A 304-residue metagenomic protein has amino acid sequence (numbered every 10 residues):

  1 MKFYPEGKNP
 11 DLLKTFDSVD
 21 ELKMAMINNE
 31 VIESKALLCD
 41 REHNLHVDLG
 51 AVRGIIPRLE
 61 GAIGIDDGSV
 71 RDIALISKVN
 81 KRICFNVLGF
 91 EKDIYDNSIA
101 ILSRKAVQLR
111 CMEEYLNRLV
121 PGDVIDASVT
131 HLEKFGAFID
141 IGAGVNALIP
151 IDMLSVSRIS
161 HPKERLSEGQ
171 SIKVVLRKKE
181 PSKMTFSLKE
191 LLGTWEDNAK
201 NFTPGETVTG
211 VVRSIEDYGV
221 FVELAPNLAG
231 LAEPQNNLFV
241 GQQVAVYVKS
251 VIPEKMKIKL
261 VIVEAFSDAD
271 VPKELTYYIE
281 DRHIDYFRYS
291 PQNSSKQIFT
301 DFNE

Functional and structural regions predicted by a protein language model:
M1-L49, V70-I99, D126, K134 (+3 more regions): OB-fold/S1-family RNA-binding modules
T15-A25, E60-V70, R104, Q108-C111 (+1 more regions): Short N-terminal signal/transit or membrane-insertion segments and the immediately adjacent low-complexity/disordered
D20-L22, R110-L119, E190-G205, D270-Y278: DE-rich acidic low-complexity regions and acidic surface loops
H46-G50, I55-L59, A100-K105, F138-G142 (+5 more regions): Short, acidic/hydrophobic/Gly-rich beta-strand patch recurrent on exposed beta strands that often constitutes part
R53-S77, L109-Y115, L119-V120, N146-E168 (+2 more regions): A cross-kingdom feature marking solvent-exposed beta-strand/loop segments within repeated, beta-rich binding/scaffold
G54, A62-I63, I83, G89-Y95 (+1 more regions): A short acidic, glycine/proline-enriched capping/turn motif at secondary-structure boundaries, especially helix N-cap
P57, Y95, M112, A137 (+8 more regions): Short acidic, gly/pro-rich beta-turn/loop elements at beta-sheet edges and active-site/ligand-binding grooves
L119-I149, S157, K178-E180, E190-A232 (+1 more regions): Surface-exposed interaction/gating patches
